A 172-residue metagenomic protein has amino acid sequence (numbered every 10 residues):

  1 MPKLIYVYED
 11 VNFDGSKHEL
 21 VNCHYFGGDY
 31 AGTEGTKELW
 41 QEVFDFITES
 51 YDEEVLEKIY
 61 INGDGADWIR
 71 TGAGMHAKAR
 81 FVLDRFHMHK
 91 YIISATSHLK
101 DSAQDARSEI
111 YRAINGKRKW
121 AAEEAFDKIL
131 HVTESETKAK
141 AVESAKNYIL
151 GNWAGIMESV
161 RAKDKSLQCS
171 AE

Functional and structural regions predicted by a protein language model:
M1-E172: Catalytic center-proximal scaffold of phosphoryl-transfer enzymes
